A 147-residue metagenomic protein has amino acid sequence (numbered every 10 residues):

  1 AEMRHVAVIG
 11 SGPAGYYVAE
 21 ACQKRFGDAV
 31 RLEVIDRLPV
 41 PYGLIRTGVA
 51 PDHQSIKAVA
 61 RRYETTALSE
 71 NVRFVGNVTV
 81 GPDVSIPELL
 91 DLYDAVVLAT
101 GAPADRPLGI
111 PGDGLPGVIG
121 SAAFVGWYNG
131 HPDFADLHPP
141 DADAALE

Functional and structural regions predicted by a protein language model:
A1-H5, K24-G27, A58-R62, P116-W127 (+1 more regions): Extreme N-terminal leader/targeting segments of oxidoreductases
R4-V80, E88, P111: Beta1-alpha1 glycine-rich phosphate/pyrophosphate-binding loop at the start of Rossmann-like nucleotide-binding domains
F74-G76, L98-T100, G120: General beta-strand structural signal in soluble alpha/beta enzymes
V80-D83, G126: Short acidic loop-to-helix transition motifs that present clustered carboxylates
S85-P87, D143: Short hydrophobic/charged patches on amphipathic alpha-helices used for structural packing and interfaces
E88-A95: Core beta-strand elements of the Rossmann-like FAD/NAD(P) dinucleotide-binding domain in flavoenzyme oxidoreductases
A95, A99-R106: Glycine-/small-residue-rich beta->alpha transition segments that form the dinucleotide
D105-E147: Glycine-rich dinucleotide-binding loop and its adjacent helix/turn
